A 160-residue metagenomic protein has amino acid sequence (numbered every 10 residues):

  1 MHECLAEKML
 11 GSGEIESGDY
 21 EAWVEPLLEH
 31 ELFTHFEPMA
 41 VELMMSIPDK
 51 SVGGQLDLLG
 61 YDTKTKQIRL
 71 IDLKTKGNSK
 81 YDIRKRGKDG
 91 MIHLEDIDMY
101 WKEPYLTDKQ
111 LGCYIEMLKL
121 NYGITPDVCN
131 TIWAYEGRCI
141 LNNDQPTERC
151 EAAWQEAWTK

Functional and structural regions predicted by a protein language model:
M1-G53, Y61: Metal-dependent nuclease catalytic cores that hydrolyze phosphodiester bonds in DNA/RNA, characterized by
H2, L56-D62, K66-I83, K88-I97 (+1 more regions): Conserved catalytic cores of phosphodiester-cleaving nucleases, focusing on short active-site segments
G11, I97-W101: Surface-exposed cleft-lining segments at the edges of enzyme active sites
P38-A40, L70, P126: Hydrophobic residues on conserved beta-strands that form the core of alpha/beta folds
V41, L58, C129-N130: A structural signal for short, well-ordered beta-strand segments
S46, K76-N78, E136-G137: Short, solvent-exposed loop/turn segments at secondary-structure junctions
S51-G53, K66-I68, C139-I140: Short, mixed charged/polar active-site loops that provide acid/base catalysis or chelate metal/phosphate cofactors
W101-D108, C113-K160: Metal-dependent nuclease catalytic regions and adjoining charged, substrate-binding loops involved in nucleic-acid end
